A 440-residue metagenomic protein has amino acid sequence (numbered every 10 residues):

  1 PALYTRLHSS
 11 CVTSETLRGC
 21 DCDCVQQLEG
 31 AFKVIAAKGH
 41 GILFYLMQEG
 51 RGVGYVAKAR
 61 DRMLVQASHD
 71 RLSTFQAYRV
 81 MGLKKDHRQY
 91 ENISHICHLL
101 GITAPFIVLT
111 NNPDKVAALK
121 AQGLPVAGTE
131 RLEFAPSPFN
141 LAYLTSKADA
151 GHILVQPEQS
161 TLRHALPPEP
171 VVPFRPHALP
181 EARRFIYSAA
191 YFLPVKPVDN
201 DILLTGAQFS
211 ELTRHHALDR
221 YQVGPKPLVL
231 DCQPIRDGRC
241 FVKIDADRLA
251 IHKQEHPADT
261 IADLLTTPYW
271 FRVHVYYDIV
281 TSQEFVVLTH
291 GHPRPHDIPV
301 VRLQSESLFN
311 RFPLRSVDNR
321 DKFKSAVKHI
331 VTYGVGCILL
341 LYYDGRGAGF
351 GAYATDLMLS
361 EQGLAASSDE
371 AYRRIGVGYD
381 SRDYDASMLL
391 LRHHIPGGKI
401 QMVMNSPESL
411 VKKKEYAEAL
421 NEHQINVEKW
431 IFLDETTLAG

Functional and structural regions predicted by a protein language model:
P1-G440: Catalytic domains of riboflavin
